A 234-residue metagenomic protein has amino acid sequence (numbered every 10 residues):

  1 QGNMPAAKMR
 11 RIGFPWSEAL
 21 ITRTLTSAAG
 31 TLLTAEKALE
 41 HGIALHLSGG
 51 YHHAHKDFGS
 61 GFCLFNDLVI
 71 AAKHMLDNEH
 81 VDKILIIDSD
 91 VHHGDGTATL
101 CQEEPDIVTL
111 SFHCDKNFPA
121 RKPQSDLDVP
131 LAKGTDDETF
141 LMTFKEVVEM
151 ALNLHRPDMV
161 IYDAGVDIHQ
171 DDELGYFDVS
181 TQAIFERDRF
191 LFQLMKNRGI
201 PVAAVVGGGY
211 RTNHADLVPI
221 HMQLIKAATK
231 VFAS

Functional and structural regions predicted by a protein language model:
Q1-G2: Charged, often glycine-rich, active-site loop that binds/positions anionic groups
A6-S234: A general "terminal functional-core" signal
